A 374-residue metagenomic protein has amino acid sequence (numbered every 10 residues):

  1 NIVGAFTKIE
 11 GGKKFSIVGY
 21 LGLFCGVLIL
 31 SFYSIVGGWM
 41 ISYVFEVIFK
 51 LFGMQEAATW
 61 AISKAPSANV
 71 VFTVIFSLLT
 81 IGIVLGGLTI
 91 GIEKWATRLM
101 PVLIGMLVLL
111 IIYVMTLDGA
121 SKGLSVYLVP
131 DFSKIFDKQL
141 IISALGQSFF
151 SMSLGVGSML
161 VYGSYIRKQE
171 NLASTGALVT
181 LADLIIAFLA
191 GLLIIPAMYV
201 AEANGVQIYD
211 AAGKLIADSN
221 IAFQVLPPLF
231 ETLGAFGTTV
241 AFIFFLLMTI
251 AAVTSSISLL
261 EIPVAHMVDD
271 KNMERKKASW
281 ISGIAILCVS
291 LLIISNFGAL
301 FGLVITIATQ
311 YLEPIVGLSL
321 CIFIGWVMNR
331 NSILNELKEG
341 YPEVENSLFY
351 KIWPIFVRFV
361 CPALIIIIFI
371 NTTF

Functional and structural regions predicted by a protein language model:
I2-F24, S34-T89, S121-I142, I208-F223 (+4 more regions): Inter-helical loop and helix-membrane interface segments of multi-pass membrane transporters/permeases
G4, G37-K64, Y165-Q169, L178-I186 (+3 more regions): Helix-loop-helix connectors at the membrane interface of multi-pass transporters/channels
E10, W39, I90-L99, I208-N220 (+3 more regions): Transmembrane helix-loop boundary segments of multi-pass membrane transporters
K13-V27, V71-V74, I135-L145, L192-L193 (+6 more regions): Select transmembrane alpha-helical segments in multipass membrane proteins
G37, T249-L259, S279-S290, A308-L337: Hydrophobic alpha-helical segments of multi-pass membrane transport proteins
P66-V71, A182-F188, T238-A241, I250-V253 (+2 more regions): Loop-to-transmembrane helix boundary motifs in multi-pass membrane proteins
E93, T97-V253, K277-A278: Membrane-embedded translocation segments of transport machinery
N296-I324, E345-F374: A generic transmembrane alpha-helix motif of multi-pass inner-membrane proteins
